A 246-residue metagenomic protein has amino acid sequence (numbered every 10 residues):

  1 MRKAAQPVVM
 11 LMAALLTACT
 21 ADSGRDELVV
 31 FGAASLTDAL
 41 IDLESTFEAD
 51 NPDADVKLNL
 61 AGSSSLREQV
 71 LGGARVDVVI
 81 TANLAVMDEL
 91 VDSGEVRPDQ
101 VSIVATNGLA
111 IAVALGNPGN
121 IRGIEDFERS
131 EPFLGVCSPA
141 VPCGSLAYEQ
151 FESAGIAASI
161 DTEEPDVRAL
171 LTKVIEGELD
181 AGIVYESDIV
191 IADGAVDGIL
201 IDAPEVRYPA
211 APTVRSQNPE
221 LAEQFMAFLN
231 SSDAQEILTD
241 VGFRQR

Functional and structural regions predicted by a protein language model:
M1-T17: Sec-dependent bacterial lipoprotein signal peptides
K3, L15, R97, N120-G123: Short, solvent-exposed coil/turn linker segments
C19-A49, D55, S64, E68-L71 (+4 more regions): Exported/periplasmic ABC-transporter solute-binding proteins
V76-T81: Periplasmic-binding protein-like
S93-Q100: A short, gly/pro- and small-residue-rich
